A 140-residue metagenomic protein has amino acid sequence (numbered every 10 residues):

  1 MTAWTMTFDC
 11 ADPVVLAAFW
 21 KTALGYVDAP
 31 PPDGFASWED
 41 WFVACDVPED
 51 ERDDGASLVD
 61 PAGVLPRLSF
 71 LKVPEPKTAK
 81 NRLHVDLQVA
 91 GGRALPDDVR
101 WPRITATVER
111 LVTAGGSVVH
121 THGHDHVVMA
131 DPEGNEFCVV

Functional and structural regions predicted by a protein language model:
T2-F8, P30-P31, F42-V47, A56-K77 (+3 more regions): Vicinal oxygen chelate
A11-T22: Hydrophobic ligand-binding cavity/cleft-lining segments
A23-P30: Helix-loop element at the rim of GNAT/NAT acetyltransferase active sites that forms part of the acceptor-substrate
P32-G34, W38: Residue-level hotspots at or immediately adjacent to binding/recognition sites across diverse folds
E51: Hydrophobic small-molecule pocket/channel-lining residues, especially in calycin-type beta-barrels
